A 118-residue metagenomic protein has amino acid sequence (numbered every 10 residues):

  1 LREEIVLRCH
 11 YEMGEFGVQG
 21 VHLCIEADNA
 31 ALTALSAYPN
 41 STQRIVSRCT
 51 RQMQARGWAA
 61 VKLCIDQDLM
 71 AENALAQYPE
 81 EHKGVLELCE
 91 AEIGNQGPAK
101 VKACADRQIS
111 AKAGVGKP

Functional and structural regions predicted by a protein language model:
L1-P118: Mitochondrial intermembrane space
